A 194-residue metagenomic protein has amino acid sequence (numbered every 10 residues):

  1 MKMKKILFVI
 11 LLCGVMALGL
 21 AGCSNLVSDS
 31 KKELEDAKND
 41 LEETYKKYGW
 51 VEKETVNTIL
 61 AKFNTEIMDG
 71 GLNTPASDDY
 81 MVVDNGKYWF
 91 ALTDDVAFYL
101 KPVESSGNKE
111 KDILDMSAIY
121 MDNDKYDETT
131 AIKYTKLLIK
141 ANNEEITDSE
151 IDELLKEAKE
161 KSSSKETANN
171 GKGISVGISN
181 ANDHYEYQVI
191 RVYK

Functional and structural regions predicted by a protein language model:
M1-I10: Bacterial N-terminal signal peptides that target proteins for export
G19-G22: C-terminal motif of bacterial Sec signal peptides marking the signal peptidase cleavage site
S24-L26: Bacterial signal peptide processing site
K32-V51: Post-signal peptide N-terminal segment of mature Sec-exported envelope proteins
W50-D122: Extracytoplasmic beta-rich ectodomain segments of secreted or membrane-anchored proteins
M81-V82, E145-G173: Short Gly/Thr-rich strand-loop-strand
V96-K159: Long, charged/polar, surface-exposed segments that mediate recognition or autoinhibition
E166-V192: Short, exposed beta-strand-loop hairpins at the edges of beta-sheets in extracellular/periplasmic proteins
